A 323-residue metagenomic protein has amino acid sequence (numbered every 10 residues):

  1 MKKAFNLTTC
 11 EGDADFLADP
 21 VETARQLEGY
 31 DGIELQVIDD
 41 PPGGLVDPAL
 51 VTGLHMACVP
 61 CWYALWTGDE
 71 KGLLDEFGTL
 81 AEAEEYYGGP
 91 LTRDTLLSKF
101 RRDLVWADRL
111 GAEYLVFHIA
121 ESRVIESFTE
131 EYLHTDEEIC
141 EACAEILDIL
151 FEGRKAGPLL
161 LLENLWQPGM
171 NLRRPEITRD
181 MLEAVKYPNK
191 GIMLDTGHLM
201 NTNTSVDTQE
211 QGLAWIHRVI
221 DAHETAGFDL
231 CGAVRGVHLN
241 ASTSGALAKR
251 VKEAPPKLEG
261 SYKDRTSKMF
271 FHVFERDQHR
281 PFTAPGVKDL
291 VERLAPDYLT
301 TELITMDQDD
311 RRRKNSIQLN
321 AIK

Functional and structural regions predicted by a protein language model:
M1-K3, L97-R102, W106-E113, Y187-L194 (+1 more regions): Histidine-acidic metal/acid-base catalytic patches
M1-R102: N-terminal pre-domain/capping segments
K2-T9, D31-L35, L50-M56, L115-F117 (+4 more regions): Hydrophobic faces of well-ordered beta-strands that scaffold small-molecule active sites in alpha/beta enzyme cores
E11-A18, G29-L45, P60-A64, D94 (+6 more regions): Acidic-and-aromatic substrate-binding clefts and catalytic sites of carbohydrate-active enzymes
G12-F16, A64-W66, E70-G72, I125-T135 (+1 more regions): Short, flexible/disordered intra-domain loops and linkers
V21, P41-V46, F100-L104, C143-F151 (+4 more regions): Generic structural signal for well-ordered alpha-helices, preferentially at hydrophobic/aromatic core positions
A24-L27, L35, D108, F128-C140 (+9 more regions): Residues lining hydrophobic/aromatic ligand-binding pockets adjacent to catalytic sites
G89-G191: Active-site acidic/histidine proton-transfer and metal-coordination neighborhood in alpha/beta enzyme cores
